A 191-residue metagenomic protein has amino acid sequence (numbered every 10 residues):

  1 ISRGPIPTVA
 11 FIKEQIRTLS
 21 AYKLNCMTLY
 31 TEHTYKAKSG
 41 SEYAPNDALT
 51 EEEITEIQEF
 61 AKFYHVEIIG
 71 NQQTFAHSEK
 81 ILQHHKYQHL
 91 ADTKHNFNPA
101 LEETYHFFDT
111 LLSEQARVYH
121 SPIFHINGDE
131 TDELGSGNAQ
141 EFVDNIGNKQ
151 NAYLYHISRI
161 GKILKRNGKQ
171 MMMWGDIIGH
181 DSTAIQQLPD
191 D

Functional and structural regions predicted by a protein language model:
I1-M172: Feature activates predominantly on carbohydrate-active enzymes
Y87, M172-D191: Substrate-binding cleft/loops of secretory-pathway carbohydrate-active enzymes
